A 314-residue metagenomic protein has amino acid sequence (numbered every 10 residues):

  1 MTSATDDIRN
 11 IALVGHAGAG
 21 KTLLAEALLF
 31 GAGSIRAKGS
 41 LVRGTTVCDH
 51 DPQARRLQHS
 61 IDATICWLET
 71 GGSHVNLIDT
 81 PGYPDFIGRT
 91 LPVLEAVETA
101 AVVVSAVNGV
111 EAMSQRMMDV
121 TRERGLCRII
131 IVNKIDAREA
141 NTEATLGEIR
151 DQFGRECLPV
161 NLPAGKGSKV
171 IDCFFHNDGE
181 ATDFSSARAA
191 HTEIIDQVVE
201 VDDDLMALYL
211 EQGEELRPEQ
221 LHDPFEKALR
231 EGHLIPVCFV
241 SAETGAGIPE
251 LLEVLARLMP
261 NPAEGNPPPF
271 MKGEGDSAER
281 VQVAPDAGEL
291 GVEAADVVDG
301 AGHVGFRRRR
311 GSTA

Functional and structural regions predicted by a protein language model:
M1-A314: Structural and coupling elements of P-loop NTPases
